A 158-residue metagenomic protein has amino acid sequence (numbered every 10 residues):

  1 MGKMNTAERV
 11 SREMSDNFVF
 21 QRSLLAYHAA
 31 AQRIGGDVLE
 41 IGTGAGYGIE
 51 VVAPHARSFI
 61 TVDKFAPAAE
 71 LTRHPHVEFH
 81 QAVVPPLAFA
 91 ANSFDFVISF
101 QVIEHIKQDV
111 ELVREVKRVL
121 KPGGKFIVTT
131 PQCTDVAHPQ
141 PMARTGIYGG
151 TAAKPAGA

Functional and structural regions predicted by a protein language model:
M1-A90, F96-F100, V110-V113, G146: Conserved N-terminal segment of class I S-adenosyl-L-methionine
P86, E104, D135: Active-site micro-motifs of SAM-dependent methyltransferase domains
F100-I103, T129: Residues lining the SAM
V102, L120, Y148-G149: Transmembrane helix irregularities
H105-D109: Di-metal (Zn2+ and/or Mg2+/Mn2+) metal-binding site signature of metallo-dependent hydrolases with the MBL/beta-CASP
V110-K125: A short glycine-rich, Lys/Arg-flanked "PGG" loop and its adjoining helix->strand segment in the class I
I127-A152: Conserved class I S-adenosyl-L-methionine
A156-A158: A SAM-dependent methyltransferase catalytic signature shared across enzymes that methylate proteins
